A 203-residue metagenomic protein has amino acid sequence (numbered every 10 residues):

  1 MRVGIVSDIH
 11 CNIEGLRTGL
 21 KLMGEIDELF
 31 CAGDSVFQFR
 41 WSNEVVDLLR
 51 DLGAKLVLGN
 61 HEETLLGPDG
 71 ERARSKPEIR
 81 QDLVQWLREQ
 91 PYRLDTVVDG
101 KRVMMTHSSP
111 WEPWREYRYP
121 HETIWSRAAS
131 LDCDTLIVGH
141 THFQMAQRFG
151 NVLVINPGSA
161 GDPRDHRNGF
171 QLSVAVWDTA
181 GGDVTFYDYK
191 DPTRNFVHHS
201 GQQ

Functional and structural regions predicted by a protein language model:
R2-H10, R102-S109, L153-G158: Active-site-proximal beta-strand elements of phosphoester/diester hydrolases
R2-Y92, T96: Core catalytic region of metal-dependent phosphoesterases/phosphodiesterases, especially metallo-beta-lactamase-like
H10-G15, F37-R40, E62-G67, W111-P113 (+2 more regions): Active-site environment of divalent metal-dependent phosphoester hydrolases
F30, K55-V57, I137, L153-I155 (+1 more regions): Hydrophobic/aromatic beta-strand patches that form the interior of the parallel beta-sheet core in alpha/beta enzyme
G70-S75, D99-D132, D162-D165: Active-site-proximal segments of metal-dependent phosphoesterases and phosphodiesterases across multiple
Y92-G100, M145-G150: Short acidic-hydrophobic surface loop/beta-edge motif
P120-M145, V152-I155: Anionic-ligand binding region
R148-Q203: Acidic, His/Gly-rich catalytic cores of divalent-metal-dependent hydrolytic chemistry
